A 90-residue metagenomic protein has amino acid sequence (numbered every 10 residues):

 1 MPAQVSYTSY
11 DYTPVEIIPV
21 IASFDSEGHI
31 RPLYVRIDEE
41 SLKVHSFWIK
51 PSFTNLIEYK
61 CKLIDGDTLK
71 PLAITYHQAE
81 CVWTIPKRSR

Functional and structural regions predicted by a protein language model:
M1-R90: Cysteine-centric segments in proteins
